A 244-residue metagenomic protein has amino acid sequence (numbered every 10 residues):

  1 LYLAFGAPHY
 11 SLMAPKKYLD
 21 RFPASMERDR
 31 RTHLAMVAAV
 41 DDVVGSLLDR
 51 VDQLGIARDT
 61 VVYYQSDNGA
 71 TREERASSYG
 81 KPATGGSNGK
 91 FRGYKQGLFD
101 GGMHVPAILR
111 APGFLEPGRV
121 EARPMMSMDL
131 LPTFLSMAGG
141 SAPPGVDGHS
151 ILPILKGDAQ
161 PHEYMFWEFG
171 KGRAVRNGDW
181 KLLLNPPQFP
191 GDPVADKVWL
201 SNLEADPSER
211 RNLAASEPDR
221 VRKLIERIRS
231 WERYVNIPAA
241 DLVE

Functional and structural regions predicted by a protein language model:
L1, I56-V62, Q160-H162, N177-W180: Loop/turn elements at helix/coil->beta-strand transitions in domains of secreted/extracellular proteins
L1-T32, T71-R72, S77-Y79: Active-site His/acidic residue clusters
Y2-F5, A39-A76: Metal-dependent active-site segment of extracytoplasmic phospho-/sulfohydrolases and closely related
E27, R31-L34, A38, E121-M125 (+2 more regions): Soluble non-cytosolic domains of exported or imported proteins
L34, D41-L48, D52, L131-L135 (+6 more regions): Non-transmembrane alpha-helical segments in soluble domains of secreted/periplasmic/extracellular proteins
Q65, I108, S127: Generic enzyme active-site microenvironment
A70-D100, L115-R123, S127-L203, Y234-P238: C-terminal cap/loop subdomain of S1 sulfatases and analogous C-terminal strand-loop tails that border
D206: Intrinsically disordered, low-complexity polar regions and short flexible loop motifs
